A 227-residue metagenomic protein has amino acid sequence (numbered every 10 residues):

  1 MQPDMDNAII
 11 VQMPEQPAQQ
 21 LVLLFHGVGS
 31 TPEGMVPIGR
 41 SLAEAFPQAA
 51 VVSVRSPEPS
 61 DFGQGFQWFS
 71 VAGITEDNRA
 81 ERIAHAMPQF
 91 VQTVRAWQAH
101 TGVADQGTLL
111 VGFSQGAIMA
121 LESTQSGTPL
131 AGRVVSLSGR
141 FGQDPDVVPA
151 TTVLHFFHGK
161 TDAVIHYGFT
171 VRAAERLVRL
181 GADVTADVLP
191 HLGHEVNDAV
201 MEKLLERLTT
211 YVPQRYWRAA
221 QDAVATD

Functional and structural regions predicted by a protein language model:
Q2-V103: Serine-hydrolase catalytic machinery in alpha/beta-hydrolase-like enzymes
P37, E122-S126: Active-site signature of alpha/beta-hydrolase-fold catalytic machinery across serine- and Asp/Cys-nucleophile hydrolases
R55-P59, R140, L192: Short beta-to-alpha linker loops that shape the active-site pocket of alpha/beta-hydrolase fold enzymes
G102-G112: Alpha/beta-hydrolase fold nucleophile elbow
V111-G116, A120: Gly/Ala-rich beta-loop-alpha elbow adjacent to hydrolase catalytic centers
P129-F141: A conserved short beta-strand
H155-H158, D162: Short beta-strand/loop motif that positions the catalytic acidic residue of the alpha/beta-hydrolase fold
G168-D227: C-terminal catalytic histidine-bearing segment of alpha/beta-hydrolase fold enzymes
